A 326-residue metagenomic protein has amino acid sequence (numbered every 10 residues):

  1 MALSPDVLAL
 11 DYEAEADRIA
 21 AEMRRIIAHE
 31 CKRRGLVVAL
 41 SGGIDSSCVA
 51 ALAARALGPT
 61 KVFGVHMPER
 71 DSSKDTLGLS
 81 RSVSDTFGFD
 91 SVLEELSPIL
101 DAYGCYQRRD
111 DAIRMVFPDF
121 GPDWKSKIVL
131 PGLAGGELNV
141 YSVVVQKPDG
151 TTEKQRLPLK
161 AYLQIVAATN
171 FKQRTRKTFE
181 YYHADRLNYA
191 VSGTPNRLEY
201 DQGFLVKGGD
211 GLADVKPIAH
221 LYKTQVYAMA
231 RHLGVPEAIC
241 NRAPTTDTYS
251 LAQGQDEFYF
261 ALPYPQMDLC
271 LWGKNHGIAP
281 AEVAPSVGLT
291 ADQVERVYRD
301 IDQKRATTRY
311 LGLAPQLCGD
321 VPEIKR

Functional and structural regions predicted by a protein language model:
M1-V38, C48-L52, T60-F63, D71 (+1 more regions): ATP/NTP-dependent adenylation/nucleotidyl-transfer catalytic domains that generate, transfer, or process NMP-activated
G43: Conserved G/P- and acidic residue-centered "switch" motifs that form tight phosphate/ATP-binding loops in soluble
V49, T76-L77: Residues at alpha-helix caps and immediate loop-helix transition turns in enzyme cores, especially N- and C-cap
R55: Primarily recognizes the serine-hydrolase "nucleophile elbow" in alpha/beta-hydrolase and SGNH/GDSL folds
P68: Acidic, Mg2+-coordinating phosphoryl-transfer loop and its flanking beta/alpha structural elements, shared across
